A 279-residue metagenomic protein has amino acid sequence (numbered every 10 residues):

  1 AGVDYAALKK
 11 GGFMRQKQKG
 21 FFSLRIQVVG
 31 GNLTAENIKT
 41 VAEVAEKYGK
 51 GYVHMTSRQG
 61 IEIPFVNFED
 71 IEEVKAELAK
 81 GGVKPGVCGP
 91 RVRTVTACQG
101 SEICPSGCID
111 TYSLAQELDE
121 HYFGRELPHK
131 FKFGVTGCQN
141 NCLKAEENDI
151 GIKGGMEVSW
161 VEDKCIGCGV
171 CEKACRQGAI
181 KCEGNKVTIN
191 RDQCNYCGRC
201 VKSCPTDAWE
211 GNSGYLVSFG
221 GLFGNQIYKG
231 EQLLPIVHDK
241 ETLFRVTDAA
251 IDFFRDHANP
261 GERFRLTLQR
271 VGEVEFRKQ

Functional and structural regions predicted by a protein language model:
G2, A6-N32, T96-G100, Q232: Short glycine-/aliphatic-rich beta-strand segments at the starts of folded cytosolic domains
G12-R15, I150-G154, Y215-F223: Short beta-strand elements
L24-V170, A174, D192-Q193: Small-residue-enriched alpha-helical segments and adjacent helix-cap loops that form tight helix-helix packing
Q27, L33, V44, A174 (+5 more regions): Conserved active-site/ligand-binding neighborhood in enzyme cores
E69-E72, C197, N225-Q226: Short, charged/polar, Gly/Pro-enriched secondary-structure boundary elements
V170-I189, N195, R199-Y215: Iron-sulfur cluster-binding cysteine motifs and their immediate structural context in ferredoxin-like electron-transfer
G214-L216, G221-A258: A hydrophobic, small-residue-rich beta->alpha segment in the mid-to-C-terminal subdomain of diverse proteins
H257-F276: Bimodal "functional hotspot" detector
